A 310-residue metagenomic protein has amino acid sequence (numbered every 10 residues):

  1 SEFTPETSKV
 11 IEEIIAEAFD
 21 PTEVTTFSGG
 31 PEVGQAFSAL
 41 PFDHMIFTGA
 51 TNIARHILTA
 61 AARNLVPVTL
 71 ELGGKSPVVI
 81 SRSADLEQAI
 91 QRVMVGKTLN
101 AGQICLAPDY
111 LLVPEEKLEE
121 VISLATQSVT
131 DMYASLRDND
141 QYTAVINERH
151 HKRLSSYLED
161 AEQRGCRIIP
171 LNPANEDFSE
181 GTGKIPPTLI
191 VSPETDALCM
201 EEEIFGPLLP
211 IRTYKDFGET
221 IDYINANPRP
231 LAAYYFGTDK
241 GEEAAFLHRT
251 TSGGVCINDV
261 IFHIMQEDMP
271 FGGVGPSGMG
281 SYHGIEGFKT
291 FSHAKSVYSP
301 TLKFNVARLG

Functional and structural regions predicted by a protein language model:
S1-F19, L65, E87: Conserved small-residue-rich beta-alpha loop and adjacent elements that most often cradle the phosphate/pyrophosphate
S8, T25-D43: A structured beta-alpha segment of the ubiquitous adenosine-cofactor-binding alpha/beta core
K9-V10, S38, I57-A60, S123-L124 (+2 more regions): Short amphipathic alpha-helical segments
A18, S38-H44, N225-L231: Short, surface-exposed connector motifs at secondary-structure boundaries
F19, H44, A50-E194, I257 (+1 more regions): ALDH superfamily catalytic-core signature
G34, A54-R55, E243: Short, well-ordered alpha-helical microsegments
V79, D177, K184-G310: Conserved C-terminal structural/oligomerization subdomain of aldehyde/semialdehyde dehydrogenase
